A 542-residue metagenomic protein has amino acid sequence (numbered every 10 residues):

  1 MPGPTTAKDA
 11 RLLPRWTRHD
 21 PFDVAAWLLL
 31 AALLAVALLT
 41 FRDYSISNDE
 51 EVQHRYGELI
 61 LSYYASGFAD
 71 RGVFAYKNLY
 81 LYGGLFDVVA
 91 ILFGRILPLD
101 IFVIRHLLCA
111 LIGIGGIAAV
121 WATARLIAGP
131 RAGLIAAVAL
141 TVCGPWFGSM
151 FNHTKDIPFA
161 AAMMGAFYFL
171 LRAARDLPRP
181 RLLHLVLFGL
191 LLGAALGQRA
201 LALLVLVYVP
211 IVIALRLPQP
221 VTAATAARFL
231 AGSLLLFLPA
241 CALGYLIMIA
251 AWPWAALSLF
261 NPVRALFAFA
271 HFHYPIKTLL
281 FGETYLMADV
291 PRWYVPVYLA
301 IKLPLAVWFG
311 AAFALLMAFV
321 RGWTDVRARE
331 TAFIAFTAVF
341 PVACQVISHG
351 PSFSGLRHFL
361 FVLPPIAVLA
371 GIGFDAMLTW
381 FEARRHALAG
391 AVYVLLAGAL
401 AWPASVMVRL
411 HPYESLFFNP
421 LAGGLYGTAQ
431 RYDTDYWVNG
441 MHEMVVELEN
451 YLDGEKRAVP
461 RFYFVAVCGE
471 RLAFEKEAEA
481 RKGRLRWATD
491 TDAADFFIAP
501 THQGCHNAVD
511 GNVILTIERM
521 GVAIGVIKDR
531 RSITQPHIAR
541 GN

Functional and structural regions predicted by a protein language model:
D23-L28, V120-V142, A161, P178-L183 (+2 more regions): Transmembrane-helix signature of polytopic, membrane-embedded enzymes that assemble or transfer cell-envelope glycans
W27, V207-P210, F237-A242, L316-F319 (+4 more regions): Signature aromatic-anchored transmembrane alpha helix within multi-pass, membrane-resident enzymes that catalyze glycan
L38, D43-Y44, F86, P253-L257 (+4 more regions): Catalytic lumenal/periplasmic loop and adjoining terminal transmembrane helix of membrane glycan-assembly enzymes
F41-E51, S66-I91, L279-A288, L303 (+1 more regions): Membrane-proximal lumenal/periplasmic loop motifs of glycosylation machinery
L107-I127, G165, F169, F319: Transmembrane-helix motifs of polytopic, lipid-linked glycan transferases
A136-T141, M164, Y168, L192 (+1 more regions): Short helix- or helix-capping micro-motifs that position conserved polar/aromatic residues at function-defining sites
A166-L185, L217: Membrane-interface transmembrane helices that cradle and orient dolichyl/undecaprenyl
Y298-R327: Hydrophobic, aromatic-rich transmembrane alpha-helices and their immediate juxtamembrane boundary segments
